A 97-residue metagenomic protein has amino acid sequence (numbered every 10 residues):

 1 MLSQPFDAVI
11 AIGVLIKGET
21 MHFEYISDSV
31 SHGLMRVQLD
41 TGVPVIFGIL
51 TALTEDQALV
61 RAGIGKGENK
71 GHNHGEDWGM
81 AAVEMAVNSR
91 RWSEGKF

Functional and structural regions predicted by a protein language model:
M1-L34, Q38: Glycine-rich phosphate-binding loop
F23, D28-F97: C-terminal binding/interaction regions
